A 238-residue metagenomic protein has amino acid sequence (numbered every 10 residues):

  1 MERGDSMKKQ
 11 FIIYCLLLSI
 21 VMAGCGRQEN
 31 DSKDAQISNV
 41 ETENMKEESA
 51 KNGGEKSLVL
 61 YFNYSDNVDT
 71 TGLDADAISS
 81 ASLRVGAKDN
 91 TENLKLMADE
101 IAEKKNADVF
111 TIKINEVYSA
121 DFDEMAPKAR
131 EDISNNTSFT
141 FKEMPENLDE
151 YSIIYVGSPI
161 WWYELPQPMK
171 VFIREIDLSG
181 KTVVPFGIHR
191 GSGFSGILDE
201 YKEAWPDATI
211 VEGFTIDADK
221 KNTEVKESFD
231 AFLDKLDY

Functional and structural regions predicted by a protein language model:
M1-S6: Short, Lys/Arg-enriched N-terminal segments with co-localized hydrophobic residues within the first ~10-30 amino acids
K8-C15: Sec-dependent signal peptide recognition, specifically the positively charged N-region followed immediately by
V21-G24: C-terminal motif of bacterial Sec signal peptides marking the signal peptidase cleavage site
G26-Y238: Active-site-proximal alpha-helix that buttresses catalytic centers in soluble enzyme cores
